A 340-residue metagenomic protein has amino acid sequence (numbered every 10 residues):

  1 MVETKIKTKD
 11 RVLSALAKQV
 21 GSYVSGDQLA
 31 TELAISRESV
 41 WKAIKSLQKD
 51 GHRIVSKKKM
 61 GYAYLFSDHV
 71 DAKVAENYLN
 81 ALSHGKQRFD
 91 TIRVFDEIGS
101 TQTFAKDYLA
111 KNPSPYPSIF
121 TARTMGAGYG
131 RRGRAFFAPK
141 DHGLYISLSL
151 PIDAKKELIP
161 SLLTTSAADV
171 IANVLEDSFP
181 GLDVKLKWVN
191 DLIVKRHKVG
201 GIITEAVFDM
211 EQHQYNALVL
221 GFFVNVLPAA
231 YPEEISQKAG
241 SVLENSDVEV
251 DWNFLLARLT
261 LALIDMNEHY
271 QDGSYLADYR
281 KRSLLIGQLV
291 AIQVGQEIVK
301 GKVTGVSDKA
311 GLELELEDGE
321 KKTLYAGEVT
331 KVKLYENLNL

Functional and structural regions predicted by a protein language model:
M1-K7, Y335-L340: Short, low-complexity, intrinsically disordered N-terminal peptides in bacterial proteins
V2-D177, G200, E249: N-terminal lobe of the biotin/lipoate ligase/transferase fold
G26, Y116, A122-T124, R134-G143 (+1 more regions): Catalytic beta-strand/loop module used to bind and position nucleotide/cofactor moieties in cofactor-attachment
